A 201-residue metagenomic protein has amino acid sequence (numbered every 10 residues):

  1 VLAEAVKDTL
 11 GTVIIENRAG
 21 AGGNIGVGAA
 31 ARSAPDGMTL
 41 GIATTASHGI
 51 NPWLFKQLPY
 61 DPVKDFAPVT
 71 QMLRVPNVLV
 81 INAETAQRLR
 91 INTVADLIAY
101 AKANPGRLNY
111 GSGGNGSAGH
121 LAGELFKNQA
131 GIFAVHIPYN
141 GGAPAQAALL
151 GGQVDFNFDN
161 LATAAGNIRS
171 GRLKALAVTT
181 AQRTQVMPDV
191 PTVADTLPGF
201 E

Functional and structural regions predicted by a protein language model:
V1-K64, G106-R107, N115, N128-N160 (+1 more regions): N-terminal (or domain-start) structured segment
G23, S47, A86-Q87, G116-G119 (+1 more regions): Alpha-helix N-cap/loop-to-helix initiation residues
N24, L73, V80, F158 (+1 more regions): Short aromatic/basic micro-patch
R32-M38, W53-P144, P191-E201: Hinge/capping helix and adjacent helix->loop/strand transition within the periplasmic-binding protein
T44-T45, A83, L161-A162, T180: Short secondary-structure boundary segments
R74, T93, A164-E201: C-terminal lobe and pocket-closing loops of periplasmic/extracytoplasmic Venus-flytrap solute-binding proteins
